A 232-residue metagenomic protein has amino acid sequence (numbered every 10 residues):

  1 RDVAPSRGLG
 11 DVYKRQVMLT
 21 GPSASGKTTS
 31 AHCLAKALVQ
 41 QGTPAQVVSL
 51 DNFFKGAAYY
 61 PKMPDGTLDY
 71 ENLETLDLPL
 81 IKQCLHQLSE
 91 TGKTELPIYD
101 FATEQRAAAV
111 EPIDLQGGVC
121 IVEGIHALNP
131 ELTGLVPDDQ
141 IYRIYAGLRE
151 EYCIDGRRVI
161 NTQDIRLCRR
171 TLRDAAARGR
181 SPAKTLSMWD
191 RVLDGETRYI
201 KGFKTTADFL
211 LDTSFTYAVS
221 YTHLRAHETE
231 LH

Functional and structural regions predicted by a protein language model:
D2-L9, Y13, H223, E228-H232: Single conserved hydrophobic/aromatic residue that forms the stacking wall/gate of nucleotide- or nucleobase-binding
L19: Hydrophobic anchor at the beta1->P-loop junction of P-loop NTPases
K27: Conserved lysine of the Walker
S30: Hydrophobic positions on the alpha1 helix immediately C-terminal to the Walker A/P-loop
Q41-A57: Short beta-strand-centered segment that lines the nucleotide-binding/catalytic pocket of NTP-utilizing
Y60-Y99: Conserved nucleotide-sensing/catalytic segment adjacent to the nucleotide-binding pocket in NTP-handling enzymes
C84-D138, R191-F203: Glycine-rich phosphate-binding loop used to anchor ATP phosphates in small-molecule kinases, encompassing both
G134-R225: Conserved NTP phosphate-binding and transfer environment spanning the P-loop NTPase/kinase superfamily
